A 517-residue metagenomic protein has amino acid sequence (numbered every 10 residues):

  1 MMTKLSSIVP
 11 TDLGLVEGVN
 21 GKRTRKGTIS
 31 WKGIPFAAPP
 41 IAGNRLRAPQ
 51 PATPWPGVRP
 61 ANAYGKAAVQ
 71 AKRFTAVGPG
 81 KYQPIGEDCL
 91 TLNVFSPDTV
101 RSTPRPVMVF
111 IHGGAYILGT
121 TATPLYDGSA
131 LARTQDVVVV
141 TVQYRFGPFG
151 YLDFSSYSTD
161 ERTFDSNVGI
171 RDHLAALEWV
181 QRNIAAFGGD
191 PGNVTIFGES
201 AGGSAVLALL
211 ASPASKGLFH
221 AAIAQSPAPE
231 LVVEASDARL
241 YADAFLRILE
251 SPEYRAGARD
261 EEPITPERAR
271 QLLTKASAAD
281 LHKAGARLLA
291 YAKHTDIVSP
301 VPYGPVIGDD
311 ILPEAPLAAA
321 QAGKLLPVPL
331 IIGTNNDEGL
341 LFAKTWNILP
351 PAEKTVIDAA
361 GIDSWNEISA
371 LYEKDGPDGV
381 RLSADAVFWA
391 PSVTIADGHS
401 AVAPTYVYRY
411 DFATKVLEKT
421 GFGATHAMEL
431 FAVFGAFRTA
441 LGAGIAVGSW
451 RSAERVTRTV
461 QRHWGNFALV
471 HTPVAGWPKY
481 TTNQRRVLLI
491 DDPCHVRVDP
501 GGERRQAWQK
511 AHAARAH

Functional and structural regions predicted by a protein language model:
M1-N167, P191, S299, G442-V460 (+3 more regions): Non-catalytic accessory segments of hydrolases
I29, E87-L90, R171-L174, E178 (+8 more regions): A structural signal for well-ordered alpha-helical segments within the folded catalytic domains of diverse enzymes
A48, Y144, Y410, A432-G435 (+1 more regions): Active-site donor-binding loop signature of nucleotide-sugar glycosyltransferases
F74-P266, A319-F342, S400, H471-V474: Serine-hydrolase-like catalytic core of hydrolytic proteins
K81-I85, S166-G169, A235, K324 (+3 more regions): Aromatic-acidic/polar surface patches that form glycan- and anion
Y126, I264, A315, A390 (+1 more regions): Short, conserved clusters of charged catalytic residues that mark active-site and nucleotide-handling motifs
A221, E230, Q271-R451, H463 (+1 more regions): Substrate-gating cap/lid region and adjacent catalytic-acid/histidine neighborhood within extracellular/lumenal
F412-A413, V470-H495: Polar, surface-exposed loop/tail segments that function as active-site lids or cofactor/substrate-recognition elements
